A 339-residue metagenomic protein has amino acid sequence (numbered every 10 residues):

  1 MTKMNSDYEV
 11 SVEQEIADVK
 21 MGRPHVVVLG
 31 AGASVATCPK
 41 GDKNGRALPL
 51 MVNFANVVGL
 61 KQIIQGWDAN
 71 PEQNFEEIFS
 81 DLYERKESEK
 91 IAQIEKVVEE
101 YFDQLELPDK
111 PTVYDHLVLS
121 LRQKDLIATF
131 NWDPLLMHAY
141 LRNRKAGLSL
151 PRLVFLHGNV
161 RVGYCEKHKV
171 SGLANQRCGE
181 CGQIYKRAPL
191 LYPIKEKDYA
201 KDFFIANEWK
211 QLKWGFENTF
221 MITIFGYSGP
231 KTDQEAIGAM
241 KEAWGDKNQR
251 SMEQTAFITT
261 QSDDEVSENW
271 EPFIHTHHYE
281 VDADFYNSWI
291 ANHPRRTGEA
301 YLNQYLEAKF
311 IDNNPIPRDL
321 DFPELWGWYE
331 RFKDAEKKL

Functional and structural regions predicted by a protein language model:
M1-L136, W328: Gly/serine-rich nucleotide phosphate-binding loop at the start of the catalytic core of nucleotide/ADP-ribose-handling
M1-V27, V35-T37, R144, Q211-L339: SIR2/sirtuin-family catalytic core signature
L29, T129, H157, I258-T259: Short beta-strand/turn micro-motifs composed of small residues that flank or help shape donor/cofactor-binding pockets
G32-V35, K40-D42, W132-L135, N159-V162 (+3 more regions): Short, solvent-exposed loop/turn segments at secondary-structure junctions
K110, Y114-L121, F204-Y227: Glycine/serine-rich loop-strand microenvironments at binding/catalytic pocket rims
N143-F155: A short alpha->loop->secondary-structure connector
F155-F203: Cys/His-rich short segments
K197-K210, T232-E235: A general structural motif
